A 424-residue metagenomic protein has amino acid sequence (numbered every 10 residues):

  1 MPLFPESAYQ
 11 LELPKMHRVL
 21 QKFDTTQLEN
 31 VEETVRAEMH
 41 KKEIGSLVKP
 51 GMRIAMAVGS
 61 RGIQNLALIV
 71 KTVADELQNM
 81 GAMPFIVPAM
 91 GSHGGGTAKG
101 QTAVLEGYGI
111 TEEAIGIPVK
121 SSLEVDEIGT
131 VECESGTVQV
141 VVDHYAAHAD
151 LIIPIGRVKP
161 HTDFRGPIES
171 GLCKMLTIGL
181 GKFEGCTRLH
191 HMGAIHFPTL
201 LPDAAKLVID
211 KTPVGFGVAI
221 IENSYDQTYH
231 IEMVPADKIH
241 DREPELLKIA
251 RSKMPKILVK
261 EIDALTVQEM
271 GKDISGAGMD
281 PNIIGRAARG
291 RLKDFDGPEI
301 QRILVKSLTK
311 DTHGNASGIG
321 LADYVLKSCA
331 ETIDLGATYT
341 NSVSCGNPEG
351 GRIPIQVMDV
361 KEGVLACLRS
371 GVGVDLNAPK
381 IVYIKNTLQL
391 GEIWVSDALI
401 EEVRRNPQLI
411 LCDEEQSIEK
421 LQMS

Functional and structural regions predicted by a protein language model:
M1-T34: N-terminal amphipathic/basic leader segments beginning at the initiator methionine
E38-A55, Q78-N79, L258-V259: Glycine-rich phosphate/diphosphate-binding loops that line cofactor/substrate pockets in enzymes
R53-G62, F85-S92, V382: Short glycine-rich or small-residue beta-strand-to-loop segments that form or flank ligand, phosphate, metal/Fe-S
Q64-M83: Histidine-anchored nucleotide/phosphate-binding helix
G100-P167: An acidic, phosphate/nucleotide-engaging active-site surface
E134, Y145, P154-D226, E232-M233 (+2 more regions): Conserved phosphate- and dinucleotide-binding cores of soluble alpha/beta proteins, encompassing both enzyme active
S224-N282: A conserved active-site cap/scaffold subdomain adjacent to cofactor or substrate pockets
P281-S424: C-terminal non-catalytic interaction/assembly regions of soluble proteins
